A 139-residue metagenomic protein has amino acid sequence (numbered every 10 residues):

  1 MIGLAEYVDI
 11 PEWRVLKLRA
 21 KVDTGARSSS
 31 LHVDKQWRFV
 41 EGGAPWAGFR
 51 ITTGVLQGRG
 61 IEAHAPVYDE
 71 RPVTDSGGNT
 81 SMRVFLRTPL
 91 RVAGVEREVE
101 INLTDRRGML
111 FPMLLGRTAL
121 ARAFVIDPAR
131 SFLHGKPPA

Functional and structural regions predicted by a protein language model:
M1-A139: Pepsin/retropepsin-fold aspartyl endopeptidases
